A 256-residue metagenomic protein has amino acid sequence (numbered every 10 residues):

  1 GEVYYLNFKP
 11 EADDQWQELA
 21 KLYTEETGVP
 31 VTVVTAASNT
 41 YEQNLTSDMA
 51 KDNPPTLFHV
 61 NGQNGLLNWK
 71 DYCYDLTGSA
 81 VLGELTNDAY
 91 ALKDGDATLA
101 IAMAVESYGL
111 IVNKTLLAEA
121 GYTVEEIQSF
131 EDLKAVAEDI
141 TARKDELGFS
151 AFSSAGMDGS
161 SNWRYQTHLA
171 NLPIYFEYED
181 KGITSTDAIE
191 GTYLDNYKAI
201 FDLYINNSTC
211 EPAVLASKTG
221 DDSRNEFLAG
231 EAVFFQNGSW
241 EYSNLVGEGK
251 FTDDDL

Functional and structural regions predicted by a protein language model:
G1-G65, G78-V81, A216, G249: Conserved N-terminal structural module of periplasmic/extracytoplasmic solute-binding proteins
G1-Y4, T24-E26, D96-A97, A118 (+1 more regions): Immediate post-signal peptide segment of exported/extracytoplasmic ligand-binding proteins
L6, D202-L256: Extracytoplasmic/periplasmic substrate-binding proteins
T35-N44, Q128-D132, V214-L228: Short helix-initiation/N-cap motifs at beta->coil->alpha
N61-T115, R164, A170: Hinge/lid segment of periplasmic solute-binding proteins
D75-D88, F152, G156-G159, I174-A199 (+1 more regions): Short, solvent-exposed loop/beta-turn-alpha elements that line the ligand-binding surface or hinge of extracytoplasmic
L99-M103, Y108, K134-T186, A232: Extracytoplasmic/periplasmic solute-binding protein
A137-E138, G182-S217: Glycine-centered hinge/linker elements that transmit conformational signals in sensory and ligand-binding systems
